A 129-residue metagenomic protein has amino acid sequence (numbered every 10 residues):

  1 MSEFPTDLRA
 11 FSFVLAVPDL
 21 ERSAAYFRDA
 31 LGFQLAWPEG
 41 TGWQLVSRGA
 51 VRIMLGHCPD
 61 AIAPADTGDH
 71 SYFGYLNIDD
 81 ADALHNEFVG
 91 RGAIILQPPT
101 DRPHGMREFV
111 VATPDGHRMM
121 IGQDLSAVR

Functional and structural regions predicted by a protein language model:
M1-S12, A25-R28, Q34-D79, A83-A112 (+1 more regions): Vicinal oxygen chelate
V17-L20: Conserved beta-strand-loop-alpha-helix junction that forms the acyl-donor binding cleft
D115: C-terminal catalytic core of tyrosine-transesterase DNA break-rejoin enzymes
